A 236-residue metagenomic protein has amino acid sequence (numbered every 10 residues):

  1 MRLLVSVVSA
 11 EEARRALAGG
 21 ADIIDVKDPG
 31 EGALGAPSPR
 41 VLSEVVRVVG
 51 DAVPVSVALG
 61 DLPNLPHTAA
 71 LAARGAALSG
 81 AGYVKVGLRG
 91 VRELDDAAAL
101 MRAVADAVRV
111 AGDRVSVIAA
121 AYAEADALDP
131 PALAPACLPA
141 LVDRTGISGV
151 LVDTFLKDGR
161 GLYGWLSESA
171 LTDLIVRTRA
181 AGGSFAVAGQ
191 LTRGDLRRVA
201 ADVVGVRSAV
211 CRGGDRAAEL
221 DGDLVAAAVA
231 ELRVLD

Functional and structural regions predicted by a protein language model:
R2-D22: N-terminal basic/disordered segments at the start of proteins
V8, A73, A125-L128, D173-A186 (+1 more regions): Alpha/beta catalytic cores of nucleotide-metabolism and tRNA/nucleoside-modifying enzymes
A10, A33-V49: Glycine-rich, positively charged N-terminal anion/phosphate-binding segment
A10, P39, A70, L94 (+4 more regions): Structural motif corresponding to alpha-helix initiation and N-cap regions
A16, V45, V150, V199: Conserved, mostly hydrophobic/aromatic
I23-G35, L78-E93, G149-G159, A201-V225: Glycine-rich phosphate-binding active-site loops on the catalytic face of alpha/beta enzymes
G32, A36-R40, P63-H67, L71 (+4 more regions): Residues at secondary-structure transition points
G50-Y163, D173-S184: Conserved anion-binding
